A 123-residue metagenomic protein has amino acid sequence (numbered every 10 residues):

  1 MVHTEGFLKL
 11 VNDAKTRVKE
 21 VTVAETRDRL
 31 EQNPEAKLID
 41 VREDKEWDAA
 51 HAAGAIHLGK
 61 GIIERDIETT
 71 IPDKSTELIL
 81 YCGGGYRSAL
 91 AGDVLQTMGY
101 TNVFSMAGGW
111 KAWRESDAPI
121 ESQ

Functional and structural regions predicted by a protein language model:
M1-K37, D44-E77, Y86-Q123: Rhodanese-like catalytic fold shared by cysteine-dependent sulfurtransferases and DSP/PTP-type phosphatases
L80-C82: Short, surface-exposed ligand- or partner-binding patches at beta-edge/loop junctions that are enriched in aromatics
